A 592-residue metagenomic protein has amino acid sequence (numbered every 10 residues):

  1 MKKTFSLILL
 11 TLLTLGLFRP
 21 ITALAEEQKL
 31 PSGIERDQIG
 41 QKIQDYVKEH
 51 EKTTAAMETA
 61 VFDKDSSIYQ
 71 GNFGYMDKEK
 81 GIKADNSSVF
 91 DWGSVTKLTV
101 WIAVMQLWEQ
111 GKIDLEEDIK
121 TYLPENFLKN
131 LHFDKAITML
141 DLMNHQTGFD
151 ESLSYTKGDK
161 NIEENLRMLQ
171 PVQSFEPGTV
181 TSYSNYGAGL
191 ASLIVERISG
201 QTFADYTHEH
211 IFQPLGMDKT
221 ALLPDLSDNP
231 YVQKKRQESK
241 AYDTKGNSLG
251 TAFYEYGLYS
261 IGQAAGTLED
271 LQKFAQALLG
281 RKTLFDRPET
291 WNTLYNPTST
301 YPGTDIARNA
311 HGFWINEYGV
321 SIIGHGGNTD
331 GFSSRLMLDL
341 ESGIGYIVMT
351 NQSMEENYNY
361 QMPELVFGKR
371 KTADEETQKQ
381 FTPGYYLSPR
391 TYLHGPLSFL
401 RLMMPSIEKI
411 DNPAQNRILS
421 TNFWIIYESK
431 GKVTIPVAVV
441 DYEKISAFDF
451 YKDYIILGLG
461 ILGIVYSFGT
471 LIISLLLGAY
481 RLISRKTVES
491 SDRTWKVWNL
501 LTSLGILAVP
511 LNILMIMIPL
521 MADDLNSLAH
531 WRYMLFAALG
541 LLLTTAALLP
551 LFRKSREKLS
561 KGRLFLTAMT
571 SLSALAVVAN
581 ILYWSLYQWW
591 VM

Functional and structural regions predicted by a protein language model:
K3-F90, Q106-I113, N144, E196-R197 (+4 more regions): N-terminal leader/targeting segments and the immediately adjacent pre-domain N-terminus
E26-N72, Q201, H208, A252-K486: Catalytic loop of the DD-peptidase/beta-lactamase superfamily, centered on the K-T-G motif and neighboring
E27-K29, Y75, D118-N126, L226: Short linear capping/connector segments at secondary-structure termini
E51-E58, K80-D141, Q173-Y186, Y259-G262 (+1 more regions): Short active-site loop at a secondary-structure junction that contains or immediately precedes the catalytic residue(s)
S66, D77, L131-L340: Short, surface-exposed loop or secondary-structure junction motifs that flank catalytic or metal-binding residues
F423-Y454, S503-G540, N580-Y583: Membrane-proximal extracellular juxtamembrane segment immediately upstream of a following transmembrane helix
I455-L525: Core alpha-helical transmembrane segments of integral membrane proteins
